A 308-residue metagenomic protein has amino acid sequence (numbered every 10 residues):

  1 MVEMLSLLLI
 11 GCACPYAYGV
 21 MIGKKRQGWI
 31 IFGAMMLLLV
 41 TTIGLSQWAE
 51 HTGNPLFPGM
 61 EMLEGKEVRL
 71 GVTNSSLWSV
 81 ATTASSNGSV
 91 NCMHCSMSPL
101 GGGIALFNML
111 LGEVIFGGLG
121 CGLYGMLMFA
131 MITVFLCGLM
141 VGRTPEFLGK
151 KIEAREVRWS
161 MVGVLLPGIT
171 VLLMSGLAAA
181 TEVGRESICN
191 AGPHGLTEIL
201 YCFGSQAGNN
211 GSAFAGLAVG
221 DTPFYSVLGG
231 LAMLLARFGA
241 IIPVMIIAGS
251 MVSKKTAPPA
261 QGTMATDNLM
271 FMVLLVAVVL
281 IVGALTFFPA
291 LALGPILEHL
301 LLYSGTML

Functional and structural regions predicted by a protein language model:
M1-L308: Membrane-proximal intracellular helices of multi-pass ion channels
